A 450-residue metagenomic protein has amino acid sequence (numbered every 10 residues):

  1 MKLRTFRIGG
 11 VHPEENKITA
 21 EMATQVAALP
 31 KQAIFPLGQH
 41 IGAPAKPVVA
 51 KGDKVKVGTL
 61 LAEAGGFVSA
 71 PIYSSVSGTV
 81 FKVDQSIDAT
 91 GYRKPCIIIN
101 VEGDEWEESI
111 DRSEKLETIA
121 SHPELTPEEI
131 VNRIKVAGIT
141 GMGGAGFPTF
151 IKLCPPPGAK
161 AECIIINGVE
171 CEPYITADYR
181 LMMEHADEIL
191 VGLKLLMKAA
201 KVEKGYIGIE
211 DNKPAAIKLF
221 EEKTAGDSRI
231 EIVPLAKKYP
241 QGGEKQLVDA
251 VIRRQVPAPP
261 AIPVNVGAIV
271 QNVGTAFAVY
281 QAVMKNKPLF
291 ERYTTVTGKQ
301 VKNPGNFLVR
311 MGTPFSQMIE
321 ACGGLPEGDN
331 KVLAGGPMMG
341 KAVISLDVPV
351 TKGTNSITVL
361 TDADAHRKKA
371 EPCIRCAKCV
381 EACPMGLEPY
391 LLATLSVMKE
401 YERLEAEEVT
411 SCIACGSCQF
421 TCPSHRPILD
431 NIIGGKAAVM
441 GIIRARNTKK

Functional and structural regions predicted by a protein language model:
M1-V48: N-terminal, Lys/Arg-enriched amphipathic/low-complexity engagement segments that precede the first folded domain
A45-K54, G58: Short histidine-centered loop motifs in beta-beta connectors
V55-S69, D84, P95-V101: Short hydrophobic beta/alpha edge segments that flank linear recognition/processing sites
G78-V80: Conserved hydrophobic positions within beta-strands
I87-F147, G158, P214: Acidic low-complexity segments
I164-D178, Q300: Gly-rich Lys/Arg/Thr-decorated short loops/hinges at beta-loop-alpha junctions or inter-strand turns that position
E203-F315, A321-G328, G336: Hydrophobic alpha-helical positions that pack around
T354-A370, V380, P384-K450: Ferredoxin-type iron-sulfur electron-transfer modules in oxidoreductases and energy-metabolism complexes
